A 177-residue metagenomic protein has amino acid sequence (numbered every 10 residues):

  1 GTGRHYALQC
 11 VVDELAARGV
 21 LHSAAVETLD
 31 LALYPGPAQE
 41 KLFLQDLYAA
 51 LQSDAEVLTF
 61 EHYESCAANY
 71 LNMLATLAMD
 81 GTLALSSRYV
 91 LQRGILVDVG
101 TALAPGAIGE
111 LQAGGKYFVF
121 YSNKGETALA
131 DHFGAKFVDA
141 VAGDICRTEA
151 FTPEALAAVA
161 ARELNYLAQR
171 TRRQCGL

Functional and structural regions predicted by a protein language model:
G1-V26, A49: Walker A/P-loop
T2-R4, E14, L33-G36, E64-A67 (+4 more regions): Conserved nucleotide-binding/hydrolysis micro-motifs of P-loop NTPases
R4, L8, Q39-L44, L51-D98 (+2 more regions): Conserved AAA+/SF3 P-loop NTPase catalytic/coupling segment centered on the Walker-B
A17-H22, Q52, T127-L177: Conserved C-terminal "switch" segment of AAA+ ATPases
R18-L33, E56-V57, D144: Conserved catalytic segments around the Walker B and adjacent sensor/switch elements of P-loop NTPase domains
L29-D30, L44-D46: A structural feature that tracks compact, well-ordered secondary-structure segments with a strong bias toward
L47-Q52, G109-L111: Surface-exposed acidic, glycine-flexible loop patches that form ligand/cofactor-binding and adhesion interfaces
L85-N123, A142: AAA+/SF3 P-loop NTPase mechanochemical coupling elements
